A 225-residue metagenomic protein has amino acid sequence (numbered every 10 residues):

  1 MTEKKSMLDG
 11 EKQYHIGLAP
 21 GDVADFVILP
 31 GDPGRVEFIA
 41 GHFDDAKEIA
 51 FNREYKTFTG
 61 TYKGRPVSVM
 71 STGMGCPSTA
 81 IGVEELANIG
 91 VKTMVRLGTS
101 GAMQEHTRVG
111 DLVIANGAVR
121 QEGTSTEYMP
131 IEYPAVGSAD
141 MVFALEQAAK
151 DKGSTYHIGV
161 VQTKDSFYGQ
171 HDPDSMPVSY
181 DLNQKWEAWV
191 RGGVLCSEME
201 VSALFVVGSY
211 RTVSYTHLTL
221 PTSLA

Functional and structural regions predicted by a protein language model:
T2-F143: Metabolite-binding pocket within alpha/beta catalytic cores that recognizes anionic/polar moieties
N88, Y210, L218: Expand to "…catalyze enediolate/carbanion chemistry for C-C bond making/breaking, isomerization, decarboxylation
G101, Q162-Y168, A203, R211: Glycine-rich beta-alpha junction loops
T107, S125, G169-D174, S209: Short, well-ordered secondary-structure micro-motifs
D111-I114, S175, Y215: Short, hinge-like loop/turn segments at secondary-structure boundaries
A139-V190: Active-site rim beta-loop-alpha module in soluble metabolic enzymes
K185-S214: A C-terminal functional module that forms or caps the active site or interfaces directly with catalytic machinery
T216-T222: Conserved small/polar residues in nucleotide/adenosyl-binding loops
